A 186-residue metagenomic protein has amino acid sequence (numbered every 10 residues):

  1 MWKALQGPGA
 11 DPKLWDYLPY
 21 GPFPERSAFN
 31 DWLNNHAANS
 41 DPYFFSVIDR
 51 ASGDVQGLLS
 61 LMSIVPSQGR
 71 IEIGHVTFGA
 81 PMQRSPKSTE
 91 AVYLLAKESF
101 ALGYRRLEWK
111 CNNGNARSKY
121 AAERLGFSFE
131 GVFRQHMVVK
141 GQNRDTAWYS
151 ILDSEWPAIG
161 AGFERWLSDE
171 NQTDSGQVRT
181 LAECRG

Functional and structural regions predicted by a protein language model:
M1-S85, E98, L102, Q142-A147 (+2 more regions): GNAT-family acyltransferases
M62, R124-G126: Short, surface-exposed basic-aromatic patches at helix termini and helix-loop junctions that form
E72, R106, R117, R124: Amphipathic alpha-helical recognition patches that constitute DNA-binding helices
R84-E98, S118-Y120, R124: Conserved acetyl-CoA-binding loop-helix of GNAT-fold acetyltransferases
F100-K110: Conserved GNAT acetyl-CoA-binding A-motif
W109-K119: Conserved beta-strand-loop-alpha-helix junction that forms the acyl-donor binding cleft
S128-Q142: Conserved catalytic-core motifs of GNAT/GCN5-like acyltransferases
